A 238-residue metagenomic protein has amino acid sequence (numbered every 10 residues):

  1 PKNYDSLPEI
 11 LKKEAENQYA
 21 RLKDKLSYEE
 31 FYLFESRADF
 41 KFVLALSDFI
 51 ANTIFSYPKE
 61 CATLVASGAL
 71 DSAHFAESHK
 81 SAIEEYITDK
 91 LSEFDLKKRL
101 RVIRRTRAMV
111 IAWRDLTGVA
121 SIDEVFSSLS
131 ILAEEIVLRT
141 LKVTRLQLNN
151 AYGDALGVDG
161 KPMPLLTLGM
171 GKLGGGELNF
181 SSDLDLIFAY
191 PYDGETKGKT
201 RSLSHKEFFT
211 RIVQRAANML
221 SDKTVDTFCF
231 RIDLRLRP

Functional and structural regions predicted by a protein language model:
P1-P238: Non-catalytic regulatory/linker segments of enzymes
